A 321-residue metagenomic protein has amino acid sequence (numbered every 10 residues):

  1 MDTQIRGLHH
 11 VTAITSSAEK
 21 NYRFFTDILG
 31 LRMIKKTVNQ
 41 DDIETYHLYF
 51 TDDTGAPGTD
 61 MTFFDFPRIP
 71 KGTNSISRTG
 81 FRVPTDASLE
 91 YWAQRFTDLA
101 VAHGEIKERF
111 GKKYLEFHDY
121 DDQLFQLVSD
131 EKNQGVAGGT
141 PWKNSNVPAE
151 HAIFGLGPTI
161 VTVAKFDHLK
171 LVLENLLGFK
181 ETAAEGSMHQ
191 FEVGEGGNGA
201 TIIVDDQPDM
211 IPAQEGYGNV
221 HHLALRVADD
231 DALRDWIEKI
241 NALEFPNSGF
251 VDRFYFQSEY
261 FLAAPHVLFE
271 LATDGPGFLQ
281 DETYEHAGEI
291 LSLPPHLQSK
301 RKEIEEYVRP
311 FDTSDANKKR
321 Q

Functional and structural regions predicted by a protein language model:
M1, I5-S77, F81-E105: Active-site-proximal cofactor/substrate-binding loop regions of enzyme domains
M1-D2, R68-P70, N146-E150, I211-Q214: Short, flexible, solvent-exposed loop/turn segments with mixed acidic/basic and small polar residues
D2, I34, E90-F154, A184-V204 (+1 more regions): Vicinal oxygen chelate
G7-S16, R68-R95, L115-H118, F154-A164 (+2 more regions): Vicinal oxygen chelate
I14-A56, I106-H118, V161-I202, D252-Y255: Core segments of cupin and vicinal oxygen chelate
T62-F66, P141-S145, D205-M210: Short amphipathic beta-strand starts and helix->beta connectors
E150-I237, N241-N247: Surface-exposed interaction/gating patches
